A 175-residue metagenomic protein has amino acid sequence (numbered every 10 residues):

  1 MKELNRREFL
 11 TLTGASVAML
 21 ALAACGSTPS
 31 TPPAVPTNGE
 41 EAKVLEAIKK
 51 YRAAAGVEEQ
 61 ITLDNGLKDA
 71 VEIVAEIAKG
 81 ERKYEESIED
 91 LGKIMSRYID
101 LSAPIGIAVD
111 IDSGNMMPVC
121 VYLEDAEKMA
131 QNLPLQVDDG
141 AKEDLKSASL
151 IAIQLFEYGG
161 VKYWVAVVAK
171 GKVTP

Functional and structural regions predicted by a protein language model:
M1-L20: N-terminal secretory signal peptides and thylakoid transit peptides that target proteins across membranes
L12, P32, K50, M116-P118: Cell-envelope/ECM-targeting effectors and their regulatory/trafficking segments
S16, V74-A78, L133-Q136: Alpha-helix boundary/capping residues
A23-A24: C-terminal motif of bacterial Sec signal peptides marking the signal peptidase cleavage site
S27: Short, conserved catalytic or interaction motifs in soluble domains
T31-V35, L145: Mature, structured domains enriched in cysteine- and short glycine motifs
V35-L101: Short, well-ordered surface patches within globular domains
L91-P175: A well-ordered secondary-structure block
